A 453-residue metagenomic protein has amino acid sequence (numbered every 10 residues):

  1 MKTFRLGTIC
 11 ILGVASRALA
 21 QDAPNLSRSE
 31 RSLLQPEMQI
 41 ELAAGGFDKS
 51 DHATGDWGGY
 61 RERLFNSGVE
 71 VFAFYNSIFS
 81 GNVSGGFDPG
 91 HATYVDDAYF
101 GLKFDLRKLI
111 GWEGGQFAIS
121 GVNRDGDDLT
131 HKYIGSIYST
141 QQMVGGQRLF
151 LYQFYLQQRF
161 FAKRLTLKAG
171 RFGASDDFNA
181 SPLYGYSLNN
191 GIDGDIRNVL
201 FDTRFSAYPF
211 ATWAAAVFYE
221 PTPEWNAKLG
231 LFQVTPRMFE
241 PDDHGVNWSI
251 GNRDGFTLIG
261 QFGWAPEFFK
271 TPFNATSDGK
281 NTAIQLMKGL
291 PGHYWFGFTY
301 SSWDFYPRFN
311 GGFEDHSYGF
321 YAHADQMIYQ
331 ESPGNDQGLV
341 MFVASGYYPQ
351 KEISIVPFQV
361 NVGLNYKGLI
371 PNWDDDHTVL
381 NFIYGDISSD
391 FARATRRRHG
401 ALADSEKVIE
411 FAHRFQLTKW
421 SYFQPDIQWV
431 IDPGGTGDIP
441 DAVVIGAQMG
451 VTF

Functional and structural regions predicted by a protein language model:
G13, A18-N76, G111: N-terminal periplasmic/intermembrane-space "pro-region" immediately following the signal or transit peptide
D48, T54-V71, D105-F117, F161-R164 (+5 more regions): Short loop/turn motifs that connect adjacent beta-strands in outer-membrane beta-barrel proteins
E62-L64, S77, F104-K108, Q158-F160 (+8 more regions): Residue-level signature of outer-membrane beta-barrel architecture
V71-A73, F117-G121, L167-A169, V217 (+6 more regions): Membrane-embedded beta-strand positions of outer-membrane beta-barrel proteins
S77-G81, G121-D127, R171-S175, L231-T235 (+7 more regions): Transmembrane beta-strands of outer-membrane beta-barrel pores
H91, V95-P236, S354-A394: Outer membrane beta-barrel
D242, V246-W248, Q261-A265, G297-E314 (+2 more regions): Outer membrane beta-barrel transmembrane domains
D441-F453: Outer-membrane beta-barrel "beta-signal"
